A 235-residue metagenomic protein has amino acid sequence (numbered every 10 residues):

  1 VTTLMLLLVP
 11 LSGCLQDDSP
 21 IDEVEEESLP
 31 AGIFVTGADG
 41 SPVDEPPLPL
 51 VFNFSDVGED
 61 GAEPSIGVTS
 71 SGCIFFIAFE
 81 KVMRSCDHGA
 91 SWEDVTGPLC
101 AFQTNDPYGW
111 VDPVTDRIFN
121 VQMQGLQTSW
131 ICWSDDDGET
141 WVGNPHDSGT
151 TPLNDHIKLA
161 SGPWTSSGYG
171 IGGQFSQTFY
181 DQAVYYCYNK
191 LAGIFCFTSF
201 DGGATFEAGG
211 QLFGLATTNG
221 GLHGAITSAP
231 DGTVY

Functional and structural regions predicted by a protein language model:
V1-I33: Secretory targeting signatures
V24-Y235: C-terminal PAP-associated
